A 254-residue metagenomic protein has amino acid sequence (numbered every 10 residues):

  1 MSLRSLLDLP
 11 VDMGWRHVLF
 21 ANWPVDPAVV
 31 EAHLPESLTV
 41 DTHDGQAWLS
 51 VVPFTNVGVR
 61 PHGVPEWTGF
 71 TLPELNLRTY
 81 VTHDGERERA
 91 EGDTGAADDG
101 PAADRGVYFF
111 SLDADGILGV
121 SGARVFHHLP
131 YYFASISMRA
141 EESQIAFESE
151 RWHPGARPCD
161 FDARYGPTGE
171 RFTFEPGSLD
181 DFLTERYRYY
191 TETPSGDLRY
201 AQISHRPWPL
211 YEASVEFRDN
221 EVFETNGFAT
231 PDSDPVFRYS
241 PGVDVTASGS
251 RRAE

Functional and structural regions predicted by a protein language model:
M1-H62, W208, V222-F223, F228-E254: Hydrophobic, proline/glycine-rich low-complexity stretches
N22-W23, P27, E31-E88, D98-D115: Extended cationic-aromatic binding surfaces that line active-site or macromolecule-binding grooves and engage
N76-E254: Internal, well-folded beta-alpha domain core
